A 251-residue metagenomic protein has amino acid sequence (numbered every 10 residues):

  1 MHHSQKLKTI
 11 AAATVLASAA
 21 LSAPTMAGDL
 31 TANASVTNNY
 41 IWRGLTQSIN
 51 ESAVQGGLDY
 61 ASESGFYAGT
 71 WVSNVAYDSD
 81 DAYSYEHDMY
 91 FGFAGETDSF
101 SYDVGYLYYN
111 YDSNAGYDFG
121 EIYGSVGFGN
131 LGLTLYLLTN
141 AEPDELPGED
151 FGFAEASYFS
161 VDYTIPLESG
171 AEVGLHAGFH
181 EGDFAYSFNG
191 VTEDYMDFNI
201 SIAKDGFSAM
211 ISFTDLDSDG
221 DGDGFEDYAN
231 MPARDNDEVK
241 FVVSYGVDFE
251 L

Functional and structural regions predicted by a protein language model:
H2-S18, S22-L251: Outer-membrane beta-barrel proteins
